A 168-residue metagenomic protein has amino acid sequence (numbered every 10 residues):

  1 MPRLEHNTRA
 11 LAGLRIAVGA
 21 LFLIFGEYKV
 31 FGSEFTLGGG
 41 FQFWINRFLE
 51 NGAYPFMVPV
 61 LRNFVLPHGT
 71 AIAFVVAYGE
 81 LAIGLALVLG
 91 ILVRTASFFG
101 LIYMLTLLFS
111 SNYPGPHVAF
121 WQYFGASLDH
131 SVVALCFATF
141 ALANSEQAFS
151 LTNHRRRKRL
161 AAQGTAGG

Functional and structural regions predicted by a protein language model:
M1-A82, L89-G168: Extended, low-polarity transmembrane helix blocks
